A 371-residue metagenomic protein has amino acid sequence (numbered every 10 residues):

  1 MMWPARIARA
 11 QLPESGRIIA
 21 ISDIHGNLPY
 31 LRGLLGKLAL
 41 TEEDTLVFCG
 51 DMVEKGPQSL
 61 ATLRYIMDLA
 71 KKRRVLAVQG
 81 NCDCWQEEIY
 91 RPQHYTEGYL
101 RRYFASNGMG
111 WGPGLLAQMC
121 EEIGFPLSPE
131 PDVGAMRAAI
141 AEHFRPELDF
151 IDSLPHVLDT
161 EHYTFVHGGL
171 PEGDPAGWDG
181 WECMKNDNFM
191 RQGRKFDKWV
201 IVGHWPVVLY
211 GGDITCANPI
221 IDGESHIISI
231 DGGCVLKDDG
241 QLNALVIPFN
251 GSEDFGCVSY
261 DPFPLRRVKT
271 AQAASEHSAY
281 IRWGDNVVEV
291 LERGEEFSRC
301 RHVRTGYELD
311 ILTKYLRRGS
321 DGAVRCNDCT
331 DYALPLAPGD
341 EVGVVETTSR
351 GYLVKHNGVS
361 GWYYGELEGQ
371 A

Functional and structural regions predicted by a protein language model:
M1-Y65: N-terminal active-site segment of His-dependent metallophosphoesterases
D23, D51, I66, G80-N81 (+4 more regions): Divalent metal-coordination and catalytic microenvironments
H25-Y30, E54-P57, C82-E87, E172 (+2 more regions): Active-site environment of divalent metal-dependent phosphoester hydrolases
K55, S59-P155: Active-site neighborhood of divalent metal-dependent phosphoester bond hydrolases
L127-I227, C234-D238, N250-D261, E296 (+1 more regions): Acidic, His/Gly-enriched loop-helix segments that form or flank divalent-metal centers in metallo-dependent hydrolases
V268-V287, L291-R293, S320-T348: SH3/SH3-like (including bacterial SH3b) beta-barrel domains that bind proline-rich motifs or cell-wall ligands
D285, S298-V303, G339, G351-H356: SH3/SH3-like beta-barrel fold
T305-G319, N357-Q370: A short macromolecule-binding patch
